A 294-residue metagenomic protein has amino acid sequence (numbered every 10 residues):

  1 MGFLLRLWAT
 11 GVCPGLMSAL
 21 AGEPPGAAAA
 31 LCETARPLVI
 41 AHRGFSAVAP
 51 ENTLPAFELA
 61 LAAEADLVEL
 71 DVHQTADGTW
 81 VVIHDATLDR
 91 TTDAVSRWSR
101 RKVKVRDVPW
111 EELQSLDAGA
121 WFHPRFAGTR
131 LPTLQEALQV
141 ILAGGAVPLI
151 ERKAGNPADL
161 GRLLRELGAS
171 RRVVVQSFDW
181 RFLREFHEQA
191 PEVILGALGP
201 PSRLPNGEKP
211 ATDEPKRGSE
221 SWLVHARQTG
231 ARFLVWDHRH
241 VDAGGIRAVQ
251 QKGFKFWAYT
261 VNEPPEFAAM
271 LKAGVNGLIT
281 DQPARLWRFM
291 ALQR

Functional and structural regions predicted by a protein language model:
M1-A9: Bacterial N-terminal signal peptides that target proteins for export
W8-R294: Phosphate-group recognition and catalysis centered on beta-loop-alpha active-site segments
